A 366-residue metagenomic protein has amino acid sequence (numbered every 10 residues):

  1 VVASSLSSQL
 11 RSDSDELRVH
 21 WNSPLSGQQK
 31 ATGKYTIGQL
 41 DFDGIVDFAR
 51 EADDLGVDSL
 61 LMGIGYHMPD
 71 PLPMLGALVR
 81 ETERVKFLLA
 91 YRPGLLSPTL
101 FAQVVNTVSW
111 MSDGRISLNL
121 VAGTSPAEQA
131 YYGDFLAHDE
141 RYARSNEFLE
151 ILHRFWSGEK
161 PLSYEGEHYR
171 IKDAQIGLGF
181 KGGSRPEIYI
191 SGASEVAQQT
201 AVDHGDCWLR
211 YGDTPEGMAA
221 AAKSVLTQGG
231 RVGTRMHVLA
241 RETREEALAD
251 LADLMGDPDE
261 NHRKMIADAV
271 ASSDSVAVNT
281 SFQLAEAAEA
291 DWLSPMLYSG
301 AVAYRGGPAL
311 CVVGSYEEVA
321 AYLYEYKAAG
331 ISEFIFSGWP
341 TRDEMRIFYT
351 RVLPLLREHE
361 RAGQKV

Functional and structural regions predicted by a protein language model:
V1-T82, G183-P186: N-terminal beta1-alpha1-beta2 module of alpha/beta enzyme domains
V2-S26, Y132, H138-G182, D213-A328 (+1 more regions): An alpha-helical appendage that flanks or caps ligand/catalytic pockets
L17-S23, L60-M62, K86-Y91, I116-L120 (+4 more regions): Hydrophobic faces of well-ordered beta-strands that scaffold small-molecule active sites in alpha/beta enzyme cores
I37-E51, I190-T200, V312-Y326: Short, acidic/polar
G44-G63, T200-R210, E325-S332: Catalytic domains of carbohydrate-active enzymes, especially glycoside hydrolases
A52, G56, L78, V108 (+7 more regions): Conserved, mostly hydrophobic/aromatic
P69-M74, G212-T227, D343-I347: Active-site-adjacent beta->alpha loops and helix N-cap segments on the catalytic face of soluble alpha/beta enzymes
P71-R92, R144-F148, T227-G230, F348-Q364: Alpha-helix-loop-beta-strand connector modules within alpha/beta enzyme cores
